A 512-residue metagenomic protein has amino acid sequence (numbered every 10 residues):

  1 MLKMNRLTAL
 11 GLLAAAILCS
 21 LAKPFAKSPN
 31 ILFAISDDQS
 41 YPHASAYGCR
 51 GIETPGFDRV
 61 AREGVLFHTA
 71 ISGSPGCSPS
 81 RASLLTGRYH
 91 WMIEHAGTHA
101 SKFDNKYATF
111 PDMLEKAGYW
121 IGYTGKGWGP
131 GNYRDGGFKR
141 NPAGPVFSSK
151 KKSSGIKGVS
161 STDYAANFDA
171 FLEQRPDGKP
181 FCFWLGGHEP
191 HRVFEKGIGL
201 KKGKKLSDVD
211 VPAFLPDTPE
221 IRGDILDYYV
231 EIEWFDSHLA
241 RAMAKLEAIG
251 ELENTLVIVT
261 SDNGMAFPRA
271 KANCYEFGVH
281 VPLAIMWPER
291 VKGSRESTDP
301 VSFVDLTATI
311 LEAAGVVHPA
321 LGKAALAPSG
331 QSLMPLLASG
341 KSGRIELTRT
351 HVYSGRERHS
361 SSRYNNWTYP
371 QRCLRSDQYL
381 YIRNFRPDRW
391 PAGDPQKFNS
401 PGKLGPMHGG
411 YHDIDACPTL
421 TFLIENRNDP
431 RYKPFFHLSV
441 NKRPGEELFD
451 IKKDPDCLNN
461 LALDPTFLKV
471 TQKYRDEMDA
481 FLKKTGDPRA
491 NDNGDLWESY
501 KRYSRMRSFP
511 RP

Functional and structural regions predicted by a protein language model:
L2-K3, L7-G11, L21-E447, P455-D476 (+3 more regions): Formylglycine-dependent sulfatase
I451: Structural signature of FAD isoalloxazine-binding scaffolds in flavoprotein oxidoreductases
G494-E498: A glycine-rich phosphate-binding loop feature that marks nucleotide/adenosyl-phosphate handling sites
